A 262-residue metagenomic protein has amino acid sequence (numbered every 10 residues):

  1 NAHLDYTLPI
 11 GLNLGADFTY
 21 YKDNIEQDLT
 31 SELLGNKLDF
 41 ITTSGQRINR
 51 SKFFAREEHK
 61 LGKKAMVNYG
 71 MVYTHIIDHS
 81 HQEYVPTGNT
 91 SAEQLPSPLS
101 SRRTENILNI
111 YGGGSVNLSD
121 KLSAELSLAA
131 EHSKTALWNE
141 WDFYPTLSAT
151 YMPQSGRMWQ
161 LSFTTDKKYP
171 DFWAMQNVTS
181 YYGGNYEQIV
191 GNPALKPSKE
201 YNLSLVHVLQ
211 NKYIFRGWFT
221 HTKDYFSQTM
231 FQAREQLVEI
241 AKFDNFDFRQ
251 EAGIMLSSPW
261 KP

Functional and structural regions predicted by a protein language model:
N1-W138, P145, M152, Y213-R216 (+1 more regions): Face-selective signature of the C-terminal outer-membrane beta-barrel domain
F18, T164-T165: Structural motif
K22-D23, I76-I77, K134, K168-P170 (+2 more regions): A short local loop/turn or secondary-structure capping micro-motif enriched for an aromatic residue
D28-L38, Y84-A92, E140-T146, Q176-Y186 (+2 more regions): Flexible, surface-exposed loop regions and adjacent strand-edge segments of Gram-negative outer-membrane beta-barrel
R103, K167-G217, H221, E239-G253 (+1 more regions): Outer-membrane beta-barrel signature, preferentially recognizing the C-terminal barrel domain of Gram-negative
S133-E140, W159-L161, K167-M175: Long alpha-helical, hydrophobic tracts
G156: Conserved C-terminal portion of the radical SAM core fold that forms the substrate/S-adenosylmethionine-binding
